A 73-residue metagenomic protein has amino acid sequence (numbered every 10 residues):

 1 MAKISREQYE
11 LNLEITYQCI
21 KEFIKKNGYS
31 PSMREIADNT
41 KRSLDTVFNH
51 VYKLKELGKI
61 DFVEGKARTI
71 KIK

Functional and structural regions predicted by a protein language model:
E7-L13, N27, S32, V63-K73: Short, cationic-aromatic polyanion-contact patches
D38: Alpha-helical residues within the helix-turn-helix
V51-Y52: Short, hydrophobic-biased segments on the C-terminal half of alpha helices that form "recognition helices"
K55-G65: A short, conserved structural fragment
